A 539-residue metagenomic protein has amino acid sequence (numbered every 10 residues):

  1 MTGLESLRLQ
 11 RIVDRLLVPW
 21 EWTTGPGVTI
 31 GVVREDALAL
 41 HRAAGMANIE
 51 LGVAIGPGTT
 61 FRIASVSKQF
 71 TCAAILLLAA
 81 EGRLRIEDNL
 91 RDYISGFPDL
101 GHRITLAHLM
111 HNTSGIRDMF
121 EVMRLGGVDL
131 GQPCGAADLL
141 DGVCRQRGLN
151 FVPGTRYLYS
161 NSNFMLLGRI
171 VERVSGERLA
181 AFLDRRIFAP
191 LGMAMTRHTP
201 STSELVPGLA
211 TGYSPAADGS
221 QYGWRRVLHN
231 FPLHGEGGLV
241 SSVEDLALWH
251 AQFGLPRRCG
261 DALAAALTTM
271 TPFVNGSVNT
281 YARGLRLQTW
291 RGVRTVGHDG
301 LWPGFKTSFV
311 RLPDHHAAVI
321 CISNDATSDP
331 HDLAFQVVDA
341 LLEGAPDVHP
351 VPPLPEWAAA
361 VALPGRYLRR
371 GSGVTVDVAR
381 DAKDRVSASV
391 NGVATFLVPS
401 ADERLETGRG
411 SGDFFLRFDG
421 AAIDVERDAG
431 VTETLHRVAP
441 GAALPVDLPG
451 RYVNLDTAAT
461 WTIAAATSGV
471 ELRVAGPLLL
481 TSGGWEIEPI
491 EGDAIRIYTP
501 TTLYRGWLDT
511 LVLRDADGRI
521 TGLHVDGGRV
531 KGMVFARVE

Functional and structural regions predicted by a protein language model:
M1-R42, E172, E177, A181-D184 (+4 more regions): Catalytic loop of the DD-peptidase/beta-lactamase superfamily, centered on the K-T-G motif and neighboring
G3-D14, V18-V28, R34-L40, M46-N161 (+5 more regions): Active-site-proximal loop and beta-strand segments within enzyme catalytic domains
I104-T105, C144, V152, Y159-S162 (+6 more regions): Short, solvent-exposed loop/turn segments at the edges of secondary structure
